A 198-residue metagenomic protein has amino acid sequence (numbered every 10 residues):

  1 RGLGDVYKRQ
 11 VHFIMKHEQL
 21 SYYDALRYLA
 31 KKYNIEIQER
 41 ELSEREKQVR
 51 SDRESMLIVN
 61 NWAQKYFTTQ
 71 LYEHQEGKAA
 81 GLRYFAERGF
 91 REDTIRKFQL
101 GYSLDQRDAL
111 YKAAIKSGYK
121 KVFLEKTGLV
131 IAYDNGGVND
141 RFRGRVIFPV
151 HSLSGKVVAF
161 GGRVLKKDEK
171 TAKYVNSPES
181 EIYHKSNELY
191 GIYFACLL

Functional and structural regions predicted by a protein language model:
G2-Y7: Short, small-residue-biased leader/transition segments that mark boundaries at the very start of proteins
H17-L20, K32-E36, R88, S117 (+2 more regions): Conserved, well-folded catalytic cores of nucleic-acid-processing and energy-transducing macromolecular machines
D24-G77: Conserved active-site segments centered on acidic
Q48-A63, L104-L198: Phosphate-handling DNA/RNA-contact segment within nucleic-acid enzymes
G81: OB-fold/S1-family RNA-binding modules
